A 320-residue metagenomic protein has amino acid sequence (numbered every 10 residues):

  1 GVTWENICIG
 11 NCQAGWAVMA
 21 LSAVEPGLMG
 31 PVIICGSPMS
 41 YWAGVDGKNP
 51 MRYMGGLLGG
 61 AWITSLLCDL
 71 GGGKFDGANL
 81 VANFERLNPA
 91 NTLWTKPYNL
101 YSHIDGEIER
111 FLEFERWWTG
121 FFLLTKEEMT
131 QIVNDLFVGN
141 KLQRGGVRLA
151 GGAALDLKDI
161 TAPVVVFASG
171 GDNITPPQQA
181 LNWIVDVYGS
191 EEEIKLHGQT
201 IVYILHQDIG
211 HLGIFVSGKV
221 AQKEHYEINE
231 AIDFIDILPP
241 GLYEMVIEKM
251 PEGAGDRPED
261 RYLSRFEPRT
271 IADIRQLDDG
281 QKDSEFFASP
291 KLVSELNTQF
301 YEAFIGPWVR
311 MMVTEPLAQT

Functional and structural regions predicted by a protein language model:
G1-Q13, P31-V32: Alpha/beta-hydrolase fold nucleophile elbow
V2-W4, V24-G30, G189-H197: Secondary-structure transition/capping motifs at alpha-helix termini and the adjoining loop/turn into the next element
I9, I33, V165-F167, V202-I204: Hydrophobic/aromatic beta-strand patches that form the interior of the parallel beta-sheet core in alpha/beta enzyme
A17-L21, I132, Q179-D186: Alpha-helical scaffold elements adjacent to nucleotide-binding pockets in ATP/GTP-utilizing enzyme cores
V18-T130, P258-Y262, P268-T320: Alpha/beta-hydrolase-fold enzymes
S102-I104, F111-L155, T161-V164: Active-site gating loop/helix substructures
F137-A162, P176-T320: Alpha/beta-hydrolase-fold serine-hydrolase catalytic core, especially in secreted/extracellular enzymes
I160, V166-A168, D172: Short beta-strand/loop motif that positions the catalytic acidic residue of the alpha/beta-hydrolase fold
